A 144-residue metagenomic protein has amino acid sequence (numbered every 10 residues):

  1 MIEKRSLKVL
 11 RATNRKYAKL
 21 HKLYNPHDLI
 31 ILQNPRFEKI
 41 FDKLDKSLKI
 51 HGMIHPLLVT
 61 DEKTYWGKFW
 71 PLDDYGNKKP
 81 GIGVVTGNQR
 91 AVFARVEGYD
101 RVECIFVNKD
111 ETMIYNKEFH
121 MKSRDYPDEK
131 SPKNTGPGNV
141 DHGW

Functional and structural regions predicted by a protein language model:
M1-V107: Short, charged/polar connector segments at secondary-structure boundaries
D42-D45, H51, A91-W144: Amphipathic, charge-rich alpha-helical segments that serve as recognition/docking helices
